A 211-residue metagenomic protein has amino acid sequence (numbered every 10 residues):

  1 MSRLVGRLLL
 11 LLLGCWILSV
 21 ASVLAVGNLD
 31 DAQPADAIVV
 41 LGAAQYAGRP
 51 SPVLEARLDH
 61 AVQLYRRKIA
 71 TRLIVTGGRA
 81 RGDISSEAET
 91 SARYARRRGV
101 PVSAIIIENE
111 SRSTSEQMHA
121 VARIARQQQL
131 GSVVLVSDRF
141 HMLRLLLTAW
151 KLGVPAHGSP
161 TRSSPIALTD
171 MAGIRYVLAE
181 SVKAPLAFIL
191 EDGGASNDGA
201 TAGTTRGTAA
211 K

Functional and structural regions predicted by a protein language model:
M1, I124, T208-K211: Membrane-proximal intrinsically disordered regions of secretory-pathway and membrane-system proteins
R3-G6, G173: Membrane-water interface of alpha-helical transmembrane segments
G6-A21: Hydrophobic membrane-insertion alpha-helices, especially the h-region of bacterial N-terminal signal peptides
I17, T169-G199: A transmembrane-helix-recognition feature enriched in membrane-embedded lipid enzymes and envelope glyco-/phospholipid
V20, L24-L178: A structural signal for short, hydrophobic/glycine-enriched beta-strand patches
R81-E87, A179-A187, A202-G207: A general structural signal for short secondary-structure boundary/capping elements
G194-K211: Short linear elements at protein peripheries
